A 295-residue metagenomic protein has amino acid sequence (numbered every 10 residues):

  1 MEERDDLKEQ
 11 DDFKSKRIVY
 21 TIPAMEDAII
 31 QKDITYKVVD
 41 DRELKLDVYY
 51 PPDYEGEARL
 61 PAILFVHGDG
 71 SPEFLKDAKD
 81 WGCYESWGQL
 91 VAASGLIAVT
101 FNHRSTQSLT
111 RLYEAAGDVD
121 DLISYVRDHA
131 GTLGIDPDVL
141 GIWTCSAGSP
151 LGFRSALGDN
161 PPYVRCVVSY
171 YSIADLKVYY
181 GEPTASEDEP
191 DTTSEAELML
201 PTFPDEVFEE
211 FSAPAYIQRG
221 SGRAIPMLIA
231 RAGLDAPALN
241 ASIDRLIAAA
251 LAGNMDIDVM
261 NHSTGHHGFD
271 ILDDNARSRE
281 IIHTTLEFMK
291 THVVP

Functional and structural regions predicted by a protein language model:
E3-A58: N-terminal cap/lid segment of alpha/beta-hydrolase-fold proteins
Y20-A24, V164-R165, S172-R219: Mobile cap/lid helix-loop segments that gate and shape the active-site cleft of serine hydrolases
P52, D69, I97, N102-T106 (+2 more regions): Short beta-to-alpha linker loops that shape the active-site pocket of alpha/beta-hydrolase fold enzymes
A58-G70: Short beta-strand element of the alpha/beta-hydrolase
A78-C83, W87, I97-P137, L272-E280: Catalytic nucleophile-loop/oxyanion-hole region of alpha/beta-hydrolase and closely related hydrolase-like folds
D121-S186: Primarily recognizes the serine-hydrolase "nucleophile elbow" in alpha/beta-hydrolase and SGNH/GDSL folds
A224-R231: Catalytic His-Asp charge-relay segment
A230, P237-I247, L251-P295: C-terminal catalytic histidine-bearing segment of alpha/beta-hydrolase fold enzymes
